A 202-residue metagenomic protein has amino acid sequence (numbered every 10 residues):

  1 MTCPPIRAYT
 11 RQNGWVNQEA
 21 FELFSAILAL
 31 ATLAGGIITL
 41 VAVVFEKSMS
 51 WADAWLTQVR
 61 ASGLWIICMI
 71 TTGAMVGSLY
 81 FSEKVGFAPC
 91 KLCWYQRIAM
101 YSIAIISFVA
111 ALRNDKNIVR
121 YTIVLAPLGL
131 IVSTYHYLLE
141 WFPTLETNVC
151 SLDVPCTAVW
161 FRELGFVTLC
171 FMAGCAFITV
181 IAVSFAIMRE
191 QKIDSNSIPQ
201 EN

Functional and structural regions predicted by a protein language model:
T2-K91, M100-N202: Secretory/periplasmic and organellar redox-cofactor proteins
